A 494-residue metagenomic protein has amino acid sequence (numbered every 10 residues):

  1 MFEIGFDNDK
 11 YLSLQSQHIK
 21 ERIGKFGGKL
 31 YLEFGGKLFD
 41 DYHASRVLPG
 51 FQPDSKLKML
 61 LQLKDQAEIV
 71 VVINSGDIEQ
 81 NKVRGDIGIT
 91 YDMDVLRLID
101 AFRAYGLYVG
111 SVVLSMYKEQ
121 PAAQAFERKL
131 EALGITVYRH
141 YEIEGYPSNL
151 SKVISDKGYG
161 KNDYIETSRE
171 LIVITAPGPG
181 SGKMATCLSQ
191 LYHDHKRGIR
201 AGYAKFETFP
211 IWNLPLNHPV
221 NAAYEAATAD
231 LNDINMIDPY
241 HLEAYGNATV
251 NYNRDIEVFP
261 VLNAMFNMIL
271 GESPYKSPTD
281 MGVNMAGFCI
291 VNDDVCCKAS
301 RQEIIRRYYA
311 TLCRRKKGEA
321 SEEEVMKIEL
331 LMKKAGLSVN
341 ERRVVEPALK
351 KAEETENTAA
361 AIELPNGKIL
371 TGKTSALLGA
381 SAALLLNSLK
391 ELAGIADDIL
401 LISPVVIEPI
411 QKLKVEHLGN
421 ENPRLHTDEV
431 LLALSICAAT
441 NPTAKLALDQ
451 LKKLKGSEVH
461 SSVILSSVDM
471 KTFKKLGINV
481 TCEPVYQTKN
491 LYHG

Functional and structural regions predicted by a protein language model:
M1-T175, Q190-K351, N357, L364-N366 (+2 more regions): Flexible phosphate-sensing "switch/lid" loops adjacent to ATP/NTP-binding sites across phosphate-transfer
G178-P179: The conserved Walker
T186: Hydrophobic positions on the alpha1 helix immediately C-terminal to the Walker A/P-loop
G202, T374-A376: Residue-level structural signal for beta-strand termini and adjacent loop
L377-A393: A short, polar/charged loop-to-alpha-helix boundary motif
A393-G394, V415: Flexible, solvent-exposed loop/hinge segments and secondary-structure transition points
L400-G419, E429: Active-site pocket-lining segment
